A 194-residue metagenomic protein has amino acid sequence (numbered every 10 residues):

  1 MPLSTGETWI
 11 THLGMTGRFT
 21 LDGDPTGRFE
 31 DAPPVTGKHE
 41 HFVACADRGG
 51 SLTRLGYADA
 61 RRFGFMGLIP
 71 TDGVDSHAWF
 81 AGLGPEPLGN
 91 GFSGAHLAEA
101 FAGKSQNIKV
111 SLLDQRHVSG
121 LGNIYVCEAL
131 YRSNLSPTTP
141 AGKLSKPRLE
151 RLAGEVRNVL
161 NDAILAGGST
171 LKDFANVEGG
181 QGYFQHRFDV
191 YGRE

Functional and structural regions predicted by a protein language model:
P2-T8: Glycine-rich loop at the start of a catalytic domain that most often binds anionic cofactors/ligands
W9-G120, Y125-R132, P140: Phosphate/anion-contacting hairpin/loop surfaces
G27, H96-E194: Basic, nucleic-acid-binding surfaces and adjacent catalytic neighborhoods in DNA/RNA-processing proteins
